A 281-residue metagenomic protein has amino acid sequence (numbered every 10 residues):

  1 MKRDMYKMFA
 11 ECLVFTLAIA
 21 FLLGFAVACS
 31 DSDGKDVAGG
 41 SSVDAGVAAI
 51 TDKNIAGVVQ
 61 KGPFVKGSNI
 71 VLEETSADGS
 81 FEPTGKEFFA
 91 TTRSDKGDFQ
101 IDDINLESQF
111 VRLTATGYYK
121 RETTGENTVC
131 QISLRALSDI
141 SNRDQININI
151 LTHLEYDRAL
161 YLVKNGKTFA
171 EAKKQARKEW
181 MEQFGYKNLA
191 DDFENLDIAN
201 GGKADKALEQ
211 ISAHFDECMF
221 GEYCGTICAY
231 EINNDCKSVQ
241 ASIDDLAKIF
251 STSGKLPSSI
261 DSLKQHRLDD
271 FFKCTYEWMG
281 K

Functional and structural regions predicted by a protein language model:
M1-V27: Sec-dependent bacterial lipoprotein signal peptides
C29-K281: Feature for extracytoplasmic/surface-facing segments of secreted or surface-associated proteins, emphasizing
